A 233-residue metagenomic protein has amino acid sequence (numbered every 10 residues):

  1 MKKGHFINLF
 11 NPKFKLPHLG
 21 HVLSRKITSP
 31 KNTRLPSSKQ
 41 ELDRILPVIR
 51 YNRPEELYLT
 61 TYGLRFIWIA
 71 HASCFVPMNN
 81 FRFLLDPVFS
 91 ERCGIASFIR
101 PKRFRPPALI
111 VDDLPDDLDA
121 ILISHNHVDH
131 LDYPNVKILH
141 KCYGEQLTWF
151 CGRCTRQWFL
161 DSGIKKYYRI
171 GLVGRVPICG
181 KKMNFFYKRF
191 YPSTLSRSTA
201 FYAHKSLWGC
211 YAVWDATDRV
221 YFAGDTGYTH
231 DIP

Functional and structural regions predicted by a protein language model:
M1-D117, V213-G224: Metallo-beta-lactamase
A70-H71, G152-W158, G171-G174: Short, polar loop motifs at secondary-structure junctions
L85-D86, T148, K165-G174: Short hydrophobic/aromatic-enriched beta-strand-loop microsegments
P87-F89, N126, C154, R189-S193 (+1 more regions): Active-site metal-binding loops of divalent metal-dependent hydrolases
S97-C151, K166: Active-site metal-binding motif and surrounding structural segment of the metallo-beta-lactamase
H127-L131, R156-F159, R175-I178, L195-S196 (+1 more regions): Active-site environment of divalent metal-dependent phosphoester hydrolases
P134, S196-P233: Active-site-proximal loop/helix segments of hydrolase catalytic cores
D161, Y168-R169, G174-A200, H204: Flexible, acidic/histidine-containing loops and adjacent segments that form or flank the divalent-metal
